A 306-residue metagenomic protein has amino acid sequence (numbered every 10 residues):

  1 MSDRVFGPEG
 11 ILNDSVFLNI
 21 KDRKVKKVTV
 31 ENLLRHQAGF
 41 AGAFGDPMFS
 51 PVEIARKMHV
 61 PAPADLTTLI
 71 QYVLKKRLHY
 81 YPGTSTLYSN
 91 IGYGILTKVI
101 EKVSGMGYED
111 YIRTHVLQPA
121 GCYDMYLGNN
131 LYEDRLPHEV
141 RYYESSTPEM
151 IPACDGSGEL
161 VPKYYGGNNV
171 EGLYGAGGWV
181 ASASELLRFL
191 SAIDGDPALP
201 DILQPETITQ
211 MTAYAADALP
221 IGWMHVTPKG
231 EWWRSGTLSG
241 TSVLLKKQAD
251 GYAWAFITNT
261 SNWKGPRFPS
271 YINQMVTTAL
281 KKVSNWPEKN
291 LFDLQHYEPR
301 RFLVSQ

Functional and structural regions predicted by a protein language model:
M1-D3, W223, A253-A255: A short, well-structured edge-of-sheet supersecondary motif
M1-E9, F17, G175, K282-E288: Glycosyltransferase-associated regions of secretory-pathway enzymes, highlighting luminal stem/catalytic domains
S2, F6, Y123, I257: Residue-level detector of conserved, well-ordered beta-strand and adjacent loop positions that form binding/recognition
G10-E231: Short, surface-exposed loop or secondary-structure junction motifs that flank catalytic or metal-binding residues
E139-T147, G236-L238, T258-S261: Secondary-structure transition/turn motif
T227-E231, S235-A249: Extracellular/periplasmic bilobal clamshell ligand-binding domains
S242-K247, G251-K264: Short, well-ordered beta-strand elements
W263-Q306: Short, gly/Ser/Thr-rich active-site loops of penicillin-recognizing serine hydrolases
